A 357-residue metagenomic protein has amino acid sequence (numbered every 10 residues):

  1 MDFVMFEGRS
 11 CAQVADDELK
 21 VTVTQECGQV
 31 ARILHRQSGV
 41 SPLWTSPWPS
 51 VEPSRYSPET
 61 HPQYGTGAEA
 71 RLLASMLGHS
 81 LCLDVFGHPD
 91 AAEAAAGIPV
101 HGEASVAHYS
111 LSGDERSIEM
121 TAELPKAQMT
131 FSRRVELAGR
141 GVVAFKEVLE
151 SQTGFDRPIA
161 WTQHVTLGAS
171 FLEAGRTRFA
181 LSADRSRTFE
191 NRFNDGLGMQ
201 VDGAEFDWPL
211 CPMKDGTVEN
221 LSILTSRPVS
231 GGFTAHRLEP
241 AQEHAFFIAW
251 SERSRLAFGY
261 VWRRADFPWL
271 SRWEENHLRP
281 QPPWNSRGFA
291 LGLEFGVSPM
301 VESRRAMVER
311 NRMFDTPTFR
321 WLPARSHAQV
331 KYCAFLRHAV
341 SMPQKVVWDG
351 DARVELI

Functional and structural regions predicted by a protein language model:
M1-A144, F155-I357: Surface-exposed acidic/polar loop and edge beta-strand patches at domain peripheries
